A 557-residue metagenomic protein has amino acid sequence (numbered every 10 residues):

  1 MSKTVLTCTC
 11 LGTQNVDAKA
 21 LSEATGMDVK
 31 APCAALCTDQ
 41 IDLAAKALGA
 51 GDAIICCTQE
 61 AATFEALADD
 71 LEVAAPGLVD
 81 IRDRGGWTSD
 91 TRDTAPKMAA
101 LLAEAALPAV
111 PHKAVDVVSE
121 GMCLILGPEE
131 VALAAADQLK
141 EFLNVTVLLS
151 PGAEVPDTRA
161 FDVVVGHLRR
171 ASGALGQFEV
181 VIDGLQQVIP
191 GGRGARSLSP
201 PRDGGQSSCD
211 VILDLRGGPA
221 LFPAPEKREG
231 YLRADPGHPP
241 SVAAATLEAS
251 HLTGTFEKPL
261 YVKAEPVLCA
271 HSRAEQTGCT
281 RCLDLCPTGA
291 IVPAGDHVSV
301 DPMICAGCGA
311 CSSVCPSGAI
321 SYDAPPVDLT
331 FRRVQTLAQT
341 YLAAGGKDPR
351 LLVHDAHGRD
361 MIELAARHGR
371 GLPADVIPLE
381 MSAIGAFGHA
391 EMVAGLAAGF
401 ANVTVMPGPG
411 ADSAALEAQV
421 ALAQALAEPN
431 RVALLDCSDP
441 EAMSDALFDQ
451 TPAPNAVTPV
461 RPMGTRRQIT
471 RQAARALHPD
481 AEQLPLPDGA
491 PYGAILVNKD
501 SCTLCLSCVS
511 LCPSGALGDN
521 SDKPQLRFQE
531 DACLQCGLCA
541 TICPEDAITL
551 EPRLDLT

Functional and structural regions predicted by a protein language model:
M1-L6, V118-L133, D137, E141 (+8 more regions): Feature of Fe-S/electron-transfer and energy-metabolism proteins that preferentially highlights extended coupling
S2-N144, L148-L285, G289, D348-I362 (+7 more regions): Ferredoxin-type iron-sulfur electron-transfer modules and their immediate structural context
A35-I41, V298, I384-G388: Short acidic loop-to-helix transition motifs that present clustered carboxylates
I55, A294-V334, T404, A411-A414 (+3 more regions): Terminal amphipathic helices with adjacent charged low-complexity linkers/tails
A245, V267, A310-M406, E545-T557: Flanking helices and flexible, charged tails adjoining ferredoxin-like Fe-S electron-transfer domains in multi-subunit
E275, H297, I304, I384-G385 (+2 more regions): Alpha-helix N-cap/helix-initiation motif
G295-S299, D522-R527: Short linker/helix segments within small regulatory modules
